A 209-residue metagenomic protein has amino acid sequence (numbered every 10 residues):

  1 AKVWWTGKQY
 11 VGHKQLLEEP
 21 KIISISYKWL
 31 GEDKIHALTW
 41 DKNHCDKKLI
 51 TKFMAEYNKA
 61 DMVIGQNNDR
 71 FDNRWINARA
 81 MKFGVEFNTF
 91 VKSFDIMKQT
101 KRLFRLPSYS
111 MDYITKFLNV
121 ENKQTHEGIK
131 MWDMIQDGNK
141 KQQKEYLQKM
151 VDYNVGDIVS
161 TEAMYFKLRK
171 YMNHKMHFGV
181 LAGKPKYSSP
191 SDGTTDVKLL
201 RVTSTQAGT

Functional and structural regions predicted by a protein language model:
A1-I22: Entry/capping segment at the start of metal-dependent catalytic domains with acidic active-site entry clusters
H13, L17, I64-N68, L103 (+1 more regions): Conserved aromatic-histidine-acidic binding/catalytic patches
E19, N43-K47, V155: Conserved phosphate-coordination/catalytic loops
S24-K28: Short beta-strand scaffold segments in enzyme catalytic cores
G31-Y113, F117: Conserved DEDDh/DEDDy metal-dependent 3′-5′ exonuclease domain
I64, S110-G183: Acidic, Mg2+-coordinating catalytic module of metal-dependent nucleases/exonucleases that use a two-metal-ion mechanism
Y187-D192, T209: Short cysteine-rich clusters marking metal-coordination/redox-active sites
V197-S204: Short Cys/His-rich "knuckle" micro-motifs
